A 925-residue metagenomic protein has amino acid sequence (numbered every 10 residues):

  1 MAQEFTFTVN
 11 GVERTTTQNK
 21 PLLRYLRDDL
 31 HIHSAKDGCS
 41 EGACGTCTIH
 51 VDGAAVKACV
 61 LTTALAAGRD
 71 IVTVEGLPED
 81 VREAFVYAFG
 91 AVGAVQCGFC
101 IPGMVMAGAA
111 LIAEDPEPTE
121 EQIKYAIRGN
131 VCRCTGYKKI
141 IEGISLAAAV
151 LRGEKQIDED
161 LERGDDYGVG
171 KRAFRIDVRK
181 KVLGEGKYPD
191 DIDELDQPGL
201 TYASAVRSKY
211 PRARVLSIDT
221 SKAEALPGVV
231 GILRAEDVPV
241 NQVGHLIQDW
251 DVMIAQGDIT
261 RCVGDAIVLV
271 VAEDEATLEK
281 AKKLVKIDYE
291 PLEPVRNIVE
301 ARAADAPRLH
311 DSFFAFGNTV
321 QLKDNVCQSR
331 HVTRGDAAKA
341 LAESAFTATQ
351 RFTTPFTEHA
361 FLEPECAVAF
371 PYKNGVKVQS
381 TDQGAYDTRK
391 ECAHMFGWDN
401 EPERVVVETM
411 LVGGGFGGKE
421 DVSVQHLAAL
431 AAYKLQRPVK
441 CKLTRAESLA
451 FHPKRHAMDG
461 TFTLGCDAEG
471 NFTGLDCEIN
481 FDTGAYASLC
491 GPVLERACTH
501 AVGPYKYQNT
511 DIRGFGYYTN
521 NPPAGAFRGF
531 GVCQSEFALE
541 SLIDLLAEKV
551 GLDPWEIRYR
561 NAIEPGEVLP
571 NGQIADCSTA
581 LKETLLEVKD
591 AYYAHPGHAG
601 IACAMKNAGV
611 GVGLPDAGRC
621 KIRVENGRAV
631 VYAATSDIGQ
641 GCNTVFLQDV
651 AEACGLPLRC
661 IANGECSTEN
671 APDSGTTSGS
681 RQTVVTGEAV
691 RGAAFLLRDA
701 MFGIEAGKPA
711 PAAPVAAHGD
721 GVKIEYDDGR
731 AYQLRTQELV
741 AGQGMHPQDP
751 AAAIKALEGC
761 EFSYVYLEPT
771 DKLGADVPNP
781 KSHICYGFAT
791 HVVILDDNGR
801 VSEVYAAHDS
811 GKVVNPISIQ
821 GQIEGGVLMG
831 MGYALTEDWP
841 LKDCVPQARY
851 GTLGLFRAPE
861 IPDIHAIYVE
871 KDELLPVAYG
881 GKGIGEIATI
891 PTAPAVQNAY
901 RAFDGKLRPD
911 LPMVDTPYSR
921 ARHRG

Functional and structural regions predicted by a protein language model:
M1-E162, V612: Signature of N-terminal electron-transfer/Fe-S-associated modules in redox systems
I49, K180, G186, C366-P371 (+8 more regions): Short beta-strand elements
V86, G108-I112, Y137-K138, S145-L146 (+14 more regions): Short acidic, glycine/serine/threonine-rich loops at helix termini
G93, K171, D177-L183, Q321-A367 (+4 more regions): Glycine-rich loop/linker segments at domain edges
A149-L322: Flexible, low-hydrophobicity surface segments
A235-E236, W398-R404, Y433-C441, A468 (+2 more regions): C-terminal catalytic domains of large/alpha subunits in multi-subunit enzymes
P307-F396, N561-R628, Q648, D771-P780 (+3 more regions): Helix-loop-helix junctions that connect adjacent transmembrane helices in secondary transporters/permeases, recognized
L411, G415-Q436, K440-K442, V645-D649 (+1 more regions): Thiamine diphosphate
